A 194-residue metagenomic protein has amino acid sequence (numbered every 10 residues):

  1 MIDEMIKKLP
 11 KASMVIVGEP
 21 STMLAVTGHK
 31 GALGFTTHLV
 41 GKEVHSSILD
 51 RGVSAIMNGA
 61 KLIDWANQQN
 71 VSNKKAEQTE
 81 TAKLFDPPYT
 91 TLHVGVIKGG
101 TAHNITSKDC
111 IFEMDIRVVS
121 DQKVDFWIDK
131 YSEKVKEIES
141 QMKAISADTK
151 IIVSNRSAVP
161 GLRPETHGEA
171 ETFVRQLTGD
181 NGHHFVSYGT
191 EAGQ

Functional and structural regions predicted by a protein language model:
M1-G34: Acidic/histidine-rich catalytic neighborhood of metal-dependent amide-processing enzymes
T36-Q194: Metal-dependent amide/peptide-bond hydrolase catalytic core, centered on the "pita-bread" metallohydrolase fold
